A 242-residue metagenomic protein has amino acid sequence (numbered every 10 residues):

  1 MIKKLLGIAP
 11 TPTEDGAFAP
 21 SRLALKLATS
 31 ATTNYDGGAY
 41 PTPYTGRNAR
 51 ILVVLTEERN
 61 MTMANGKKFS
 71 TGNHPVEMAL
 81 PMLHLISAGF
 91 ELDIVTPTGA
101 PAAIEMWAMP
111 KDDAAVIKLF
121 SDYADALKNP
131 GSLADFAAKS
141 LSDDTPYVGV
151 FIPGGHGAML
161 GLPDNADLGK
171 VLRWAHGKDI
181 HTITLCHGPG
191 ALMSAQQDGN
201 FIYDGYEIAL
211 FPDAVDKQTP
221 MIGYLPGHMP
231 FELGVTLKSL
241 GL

Functional and structural regions predicted by a protein language model:
M1-K178, A191-L242: Extended, subdomain-level signal for the structured scaffold at the beginning of enzyme domains
T182-I183: Conserved, well-structured core segments that form or line functional sites
H187-P189: Conserved active-site segments centered on acidic
